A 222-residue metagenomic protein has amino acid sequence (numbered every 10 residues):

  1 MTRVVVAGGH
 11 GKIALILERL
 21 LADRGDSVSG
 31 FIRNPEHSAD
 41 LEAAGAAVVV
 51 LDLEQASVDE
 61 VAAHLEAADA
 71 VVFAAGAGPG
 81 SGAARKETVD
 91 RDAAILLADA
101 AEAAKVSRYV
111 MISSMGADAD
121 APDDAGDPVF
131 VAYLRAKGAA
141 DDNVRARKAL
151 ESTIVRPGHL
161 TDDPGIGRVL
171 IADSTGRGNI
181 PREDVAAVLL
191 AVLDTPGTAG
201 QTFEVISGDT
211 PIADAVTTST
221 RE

Functional and structural regions predicted by a protein language model:
T2-D26: N-terminal Rossmann NAD(P)H-binding glycine-rich loop of SDR-like oxidoreductase domains
A7, S27-S29, P35, A77-T153: Conserved Rossmann-fold NAD(P)-dependent oxidoreductase catalytic core, especially the SDR/UDP-sugar
G30-L96, A100-A103, L193-G197: NAD(P)H-binding glycine-rich loop region in Rossmannoid oxidoreductase-like domains and their noncatalytic homologs
I32, R156-T161: Conserved SDR Rossmann-fold cofactor-binding beta-strand/turn motif
V71, V155, V185-L189, V205: Non-catalytic, hydrophobic alpha-helical segments
A94, A136, G176-A191, Q201: Substrate-positioning beta->alpha
A119-A121, D163-G167, V192-Q201: Glycine/proline-rich active-site loop of Rossmann-fold NAD(P)-dependent oxidoreductases
V192-V216: Core catalytic loop region at the nicotinamide-binding pocket of NAD(P)H-dependent oxidoreductases
